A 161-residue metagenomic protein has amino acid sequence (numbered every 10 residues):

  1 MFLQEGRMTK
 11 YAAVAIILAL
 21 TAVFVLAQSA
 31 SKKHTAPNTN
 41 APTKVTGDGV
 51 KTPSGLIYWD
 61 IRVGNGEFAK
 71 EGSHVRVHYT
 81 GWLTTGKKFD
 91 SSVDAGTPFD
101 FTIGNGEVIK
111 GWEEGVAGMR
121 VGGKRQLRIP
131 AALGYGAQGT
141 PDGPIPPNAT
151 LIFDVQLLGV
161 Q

Functional and structural regions predicted by a protein language model:
F2-Q161: Cross-family detector of peptidyl-prolyl cis-trans isomerase
